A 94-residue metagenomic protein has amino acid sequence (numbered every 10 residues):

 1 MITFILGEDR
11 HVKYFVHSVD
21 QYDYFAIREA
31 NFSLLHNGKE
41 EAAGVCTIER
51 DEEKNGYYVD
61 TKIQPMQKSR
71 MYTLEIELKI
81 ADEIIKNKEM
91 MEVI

Functional and structural regions predicted by a protein language model:
M1-I94: Contiguous segments within soluble domain cores/interaction surfaces
